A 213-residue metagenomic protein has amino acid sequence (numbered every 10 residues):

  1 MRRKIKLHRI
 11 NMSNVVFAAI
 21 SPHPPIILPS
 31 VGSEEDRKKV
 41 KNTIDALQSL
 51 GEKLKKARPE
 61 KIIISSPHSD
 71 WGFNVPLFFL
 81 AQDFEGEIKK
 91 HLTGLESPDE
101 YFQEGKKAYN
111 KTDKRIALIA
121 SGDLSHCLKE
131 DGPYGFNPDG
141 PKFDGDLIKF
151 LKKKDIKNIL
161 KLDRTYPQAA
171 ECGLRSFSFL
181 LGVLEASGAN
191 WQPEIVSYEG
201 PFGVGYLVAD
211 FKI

Functional and structural regions predicted by a protein language model:
I5-K61, P67-K111, E130-I213: Flexible, D/E/H-enriched segments
I62-S66, K114-G122: Beta-strand elements within well-structured catalytic alpha/beta cores of enzymes that handle phosphate/sulfate esters
S125-L128: Short, active-site-adjacent cap segments at secondary-structure transitions
